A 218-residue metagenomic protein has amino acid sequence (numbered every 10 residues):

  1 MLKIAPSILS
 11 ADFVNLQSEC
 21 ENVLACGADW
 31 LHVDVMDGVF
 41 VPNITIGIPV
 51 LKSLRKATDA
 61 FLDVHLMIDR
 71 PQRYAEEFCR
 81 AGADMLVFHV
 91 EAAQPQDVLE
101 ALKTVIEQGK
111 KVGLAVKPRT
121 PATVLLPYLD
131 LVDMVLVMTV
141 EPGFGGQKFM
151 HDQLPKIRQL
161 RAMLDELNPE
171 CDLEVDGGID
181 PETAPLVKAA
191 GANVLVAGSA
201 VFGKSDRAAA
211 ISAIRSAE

Functional and structural regions predicted by a protein language model:
M1-V87, A92-E100, T104, K111-V112 (+5 more regions): Conserved N-terminal beta1-alpha1 strand-loop-helix module at the mouth
T58, Q108, L167-P169: Helix C-cap/helix->beta junction micro-motif
A115-R119: Short gly/ser/thr-rich secondary-structure transition/capping motifs
T120-V124: A short, acidic/glycine-rich surface segment
V140-P142: Short glycine-rich anion-binding loops that position phosphate/pyrophosphate groups of nucleotides and phosphorylated
G145-M150, D176: Short, glycine/charged-rich beta-strand-loop motifs at protein surfaces that mediate ligand recognition and catalysis
L167-V175, D180-A184, K188-E218: Alpha/beta catalytic cores of nucleotide-metabolism and tRNA/nucleoside-modifying enzymes
